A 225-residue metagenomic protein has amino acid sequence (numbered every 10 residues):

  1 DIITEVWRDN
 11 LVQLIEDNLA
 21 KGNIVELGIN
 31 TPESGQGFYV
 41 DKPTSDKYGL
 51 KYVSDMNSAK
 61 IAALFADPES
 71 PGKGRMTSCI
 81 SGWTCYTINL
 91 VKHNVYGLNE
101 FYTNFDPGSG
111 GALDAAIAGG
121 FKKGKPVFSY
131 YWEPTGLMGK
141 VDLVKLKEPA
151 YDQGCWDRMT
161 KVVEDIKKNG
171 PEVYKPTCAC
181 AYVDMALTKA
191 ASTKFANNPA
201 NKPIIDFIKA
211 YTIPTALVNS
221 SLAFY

Functional and structural regions predicted by a protein language model:
I2-S34: Acidic, polar ligand-binding/catalytic clefts
T4-R8, R75-K161: Ligand-binding pocket segment of bilobal, Venus flytrap-like solute-binding proteins
R8, E16, A20, S58-I61 (+3 more regions): Sec-exported extracytoplasmic/periplasmic mature domains
G22-T77: A conserved helix-loop-strand patch within extracytoplasmic ligand-binding domains of the periplasmic binding
N23-T31, Y130, K140-Y182: Short beta-strand->loop
G35-D46, A181-A200, S221-F224: A bilobed periplasmic-binding-protein/Venus flytrap-type ligand-binding module shared by bacterial periplasmic
Y52, N198-Y211: Short amphipathic alpha-helical coupling segments at ligand-binding clamshell hinges and other catalytic/signaling
Y211-Y225: Periplasmic-binding protein-like
